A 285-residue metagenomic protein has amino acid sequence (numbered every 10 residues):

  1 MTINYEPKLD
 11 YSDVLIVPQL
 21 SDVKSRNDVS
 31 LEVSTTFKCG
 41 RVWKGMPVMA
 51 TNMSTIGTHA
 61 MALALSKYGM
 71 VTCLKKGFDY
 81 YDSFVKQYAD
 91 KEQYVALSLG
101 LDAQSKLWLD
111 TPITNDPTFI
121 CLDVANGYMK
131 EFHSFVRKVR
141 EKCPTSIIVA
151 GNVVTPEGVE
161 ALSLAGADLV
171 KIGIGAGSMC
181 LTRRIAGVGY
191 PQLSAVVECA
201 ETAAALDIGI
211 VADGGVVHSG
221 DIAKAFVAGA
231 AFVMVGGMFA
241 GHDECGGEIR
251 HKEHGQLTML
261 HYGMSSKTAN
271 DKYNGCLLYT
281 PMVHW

Functional and structural regions predicted by a protein language model:
M1-K24, A165, G187-A212, V216-P281 (+1 more regions): Alpha/beta catalytic cores of nucleotide-metabolism and tRNA/nucleoside-modifying enzymes
M1-V95, M264, C276-P281: N-terminal capping/small domains of soluble enzymes
V48-T51, M70-L74, Q93-L99, I120-L122 (+4 more regions): Hydrophobic faces of well-ordered beta-strands that scaffold small-molecule active sites in alpha/beta enzyme cores
A50-G57, K76, S98-S105, N126 (+2 more regions): Glycine-rich beta-to-alpha transition loops that act as phosphate-gripper elements at the mouths of alpha/beta enzyme
M70-Y81, F119-M129, L169-A186, V216-I249: Glycine-rich phosphate-binding active-site loops on the catalytic face of alpha/beta enzymes
G77-Y88, A103-W108, V124-C143, V154-A161 (+2 more regions): Active-site-adjacent beta->alpha loops and helix N-cap segments on the catalytic face of soluble alpha/beta enzymes
D90-C121, A125-N126: Active-site beta->alpha loop and helix N-cap motifs at the rims of alpha/beta catalytic domains
K106-P112, V154-L169, V217-A231: Catalytic cores of alpha/beta
